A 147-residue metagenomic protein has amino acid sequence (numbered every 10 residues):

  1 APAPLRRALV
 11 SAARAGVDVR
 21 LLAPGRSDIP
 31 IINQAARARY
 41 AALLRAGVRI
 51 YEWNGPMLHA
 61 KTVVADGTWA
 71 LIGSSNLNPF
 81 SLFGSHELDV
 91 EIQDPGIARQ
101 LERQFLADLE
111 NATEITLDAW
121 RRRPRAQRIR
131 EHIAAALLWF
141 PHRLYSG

Functional and structural regions predicted by a protein language model:
A1-G147: PLD/PLD-like phosphodiesterase catalytic module centered on the HKD motif
